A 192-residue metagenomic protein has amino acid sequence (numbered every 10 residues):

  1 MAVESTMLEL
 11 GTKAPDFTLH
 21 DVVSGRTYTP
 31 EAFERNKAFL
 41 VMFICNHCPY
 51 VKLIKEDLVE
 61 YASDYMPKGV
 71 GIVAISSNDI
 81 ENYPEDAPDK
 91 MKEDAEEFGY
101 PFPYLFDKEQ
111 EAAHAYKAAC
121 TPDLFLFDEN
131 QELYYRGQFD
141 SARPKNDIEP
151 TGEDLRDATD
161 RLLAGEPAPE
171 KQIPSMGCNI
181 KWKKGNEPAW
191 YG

Functional and structural regions predicted by a protein language model:
M1-Q172, N179, N186-G192: Chalcogenol-based redox active-site neighborhoods
